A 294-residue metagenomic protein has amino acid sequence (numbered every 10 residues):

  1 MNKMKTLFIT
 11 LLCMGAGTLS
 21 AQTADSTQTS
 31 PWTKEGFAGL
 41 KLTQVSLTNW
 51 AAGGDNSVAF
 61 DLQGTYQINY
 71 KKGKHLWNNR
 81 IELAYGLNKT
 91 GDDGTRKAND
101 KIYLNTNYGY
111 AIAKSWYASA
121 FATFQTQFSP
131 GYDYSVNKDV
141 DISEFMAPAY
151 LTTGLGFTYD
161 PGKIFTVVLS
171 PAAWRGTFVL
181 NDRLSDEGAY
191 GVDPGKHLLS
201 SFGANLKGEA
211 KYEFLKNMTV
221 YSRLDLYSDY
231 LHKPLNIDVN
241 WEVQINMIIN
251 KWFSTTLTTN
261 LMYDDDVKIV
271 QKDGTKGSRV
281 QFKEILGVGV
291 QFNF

Functional and structural regions predicted by a protein language model:
Q28-Q44, H75-W77: Transmembrane beta-strand segments of Gram-negative outer membrane beta-barrel proteins
G36, L40-L42, L62-Y70, L104-Y110 (+8 more regions): Residues on the lipid-exposed face of transmembrane beta-strands in outer-membrane beta-barrel proteins
G36-A38, N79, A120-A122, L155 (+3 more regions): Membrane-embedded beta-strand positions of outer-membrane beta-barrel proteins
L40-S46, K72-K74, L83-K89, F124-P130 (+5 more regions): Transmembrane beta-strands of outer-membrane beta-barrel pores
N49-G54, K89-G94, N137-S143, Y190-K196 (+2 more regions): Extracellular loop and loop/strand-boundary signature of outer-membrane beta-barrel proteins
K74-W77, S115-A118, I164-V167, N217-V220 (+1 more regions): Repeated loop/turn-to-beta-strand initiation elements of outer-membrane beta-barrel proteins
K97-G203: Outer-membrane pore/translocation modules
V280-F294: Outer-membrane beta-barrel "beta-signal"
